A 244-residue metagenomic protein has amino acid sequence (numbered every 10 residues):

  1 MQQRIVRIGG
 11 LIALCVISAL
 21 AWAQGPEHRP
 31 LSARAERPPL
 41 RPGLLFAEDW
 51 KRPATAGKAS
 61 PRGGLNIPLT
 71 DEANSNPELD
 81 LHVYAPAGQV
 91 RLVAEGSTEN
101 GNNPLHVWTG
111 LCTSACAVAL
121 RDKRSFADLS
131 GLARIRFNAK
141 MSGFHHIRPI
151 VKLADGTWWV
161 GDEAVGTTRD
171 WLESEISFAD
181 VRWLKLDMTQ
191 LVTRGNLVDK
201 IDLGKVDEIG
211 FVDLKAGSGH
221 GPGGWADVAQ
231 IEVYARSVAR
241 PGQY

Functional and structural regions predicted by a protein language model:
M1-Q2, A23: Intrinsically disordered, low-complexity regions enriched in polar/acidic and amide residues
Q2-G10: Bacterial N-terminal signal peptides that target proteins for export
G9-A19: Bacterial N-terminal signal peptides
Q24-Y244: Beta-rich carbohydrate-recognition modules and glycan-binding surfaces
